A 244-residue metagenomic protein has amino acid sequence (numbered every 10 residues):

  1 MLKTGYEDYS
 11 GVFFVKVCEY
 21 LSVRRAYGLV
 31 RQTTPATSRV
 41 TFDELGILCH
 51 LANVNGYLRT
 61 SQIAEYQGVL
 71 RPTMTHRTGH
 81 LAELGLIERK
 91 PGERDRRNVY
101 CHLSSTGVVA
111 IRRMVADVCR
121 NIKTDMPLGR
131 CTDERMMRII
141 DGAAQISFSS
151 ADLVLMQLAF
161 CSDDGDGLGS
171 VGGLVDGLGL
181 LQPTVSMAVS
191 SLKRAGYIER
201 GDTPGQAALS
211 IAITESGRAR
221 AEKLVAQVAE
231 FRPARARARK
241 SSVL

Functional and structural regions predicted by a protein language model:
M1-K3, K193-L244: C-terminal regulatory/effector modules of DNA-binding transcriptional regulators
M1-S38, L84-L86, R94-F148, K193-Y197 (+1 more regions): N-terminal leader segment of winged-helix/HTH proteins
R31-L70, I139-L181: N-terminal helix-turn-helix DNA-binding core of bacterial DNA-binding proteins
T41-D43, R59, G92-R113, T203-Q227: Short, cationic-aromatic polyanion-contact patches
I47-H50, R89, T106, R113 (+5 more regions): Solvent-exposed, amphipathic alpha-helical segments
Y57-R97, L168-L209: Canonical helix-turn-helix DNA-binding module
D117, Q157-D164, A188-S191, A195: Short hydrophobic alpha-helical module
C119-L153, A219-L244: Terminal interaction helix/tail motif
